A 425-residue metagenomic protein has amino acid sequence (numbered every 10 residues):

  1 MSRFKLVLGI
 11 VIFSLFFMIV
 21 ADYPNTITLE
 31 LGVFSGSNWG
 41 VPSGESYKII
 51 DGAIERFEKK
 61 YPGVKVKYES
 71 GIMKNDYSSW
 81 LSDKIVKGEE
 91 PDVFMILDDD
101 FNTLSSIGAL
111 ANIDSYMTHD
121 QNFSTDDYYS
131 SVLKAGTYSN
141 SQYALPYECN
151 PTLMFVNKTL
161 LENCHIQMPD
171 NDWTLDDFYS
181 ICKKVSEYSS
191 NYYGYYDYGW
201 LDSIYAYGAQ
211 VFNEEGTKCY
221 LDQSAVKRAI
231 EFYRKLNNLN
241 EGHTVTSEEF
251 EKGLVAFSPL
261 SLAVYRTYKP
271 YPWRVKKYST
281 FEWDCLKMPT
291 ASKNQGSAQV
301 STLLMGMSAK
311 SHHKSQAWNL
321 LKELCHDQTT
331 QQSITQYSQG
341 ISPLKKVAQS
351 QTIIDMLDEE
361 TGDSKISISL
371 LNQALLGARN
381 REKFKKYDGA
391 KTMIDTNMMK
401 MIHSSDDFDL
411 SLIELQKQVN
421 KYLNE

Functional and structural regions predicted by a protein language model:
M1-T103, I107, S292-Q295, Q316 (+3 more regions): Conserved N-terminal structural module of periplasmic/extracytoplasmic solute-binding proteins
K65, N238, V275-P343, L376-R379 (+1 more regions): Extracytoplasmic/periplasmic substrate-recognition and gating elements
S70-W80, W173-Y179, E241-K252: Short helix-initiation/N-cap motifs at beta->coil->alpha
D92-M95, A256-S261, R266-T267: Paired acidic/hydrophobic, glycine-rich loop segments that form the ligand-binding mouth/hinge of periplasmic-binding
D98-P151, T280-P289: Hinge/lid segment of periplasmic solute-binding proteins
S139-Y147, T152, D176-C219, A225-V226 (+1 more regions): Extracytoplasmic/periplasmic solute-binding protein
C182, G216-T244, M288: Glycine-centered hinge/linker elements that transmit conformational signals in sensory and ligand-binding systems
L286, Q336-K400: Long, aromatic- and glycine/proline-rich binding clefts that accommodate carbohydrate-like moieties
